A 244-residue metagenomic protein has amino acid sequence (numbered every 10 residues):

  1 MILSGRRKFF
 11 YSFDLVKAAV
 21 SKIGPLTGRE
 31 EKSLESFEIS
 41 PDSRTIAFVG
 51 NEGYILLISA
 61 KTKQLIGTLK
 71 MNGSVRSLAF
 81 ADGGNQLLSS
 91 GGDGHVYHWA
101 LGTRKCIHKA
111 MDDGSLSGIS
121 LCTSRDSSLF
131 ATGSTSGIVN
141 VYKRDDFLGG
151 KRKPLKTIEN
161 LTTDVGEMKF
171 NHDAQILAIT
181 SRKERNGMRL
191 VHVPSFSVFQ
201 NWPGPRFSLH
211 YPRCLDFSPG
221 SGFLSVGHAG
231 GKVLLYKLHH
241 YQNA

Functional and structural regions predicted by a protein language model:
I2-S4, I46-V49, L88-G91, F130-S134 (+2 more regions): Conserved beta-strand element within WD40/beta-propeller blades
R7-G24, R29, G50-V75, G83-G84 (+4 more regions): Per-blade loop-tip surfaces of WD-repeat and WD-like beta-propellers in eukaryotic adaptors/scaffolds
F37-S43, L78-N85, S90, L121-S128 (+2 more regions): Loop/turn segments within WD40 beta-propeller blades
K153-E167, S197-P219: Conserved blade-ending motifs and adjacent loop-strand segments that build the rim/top face of beta-propeller domains
T162-V193: Loop/turn-rich, solvent-exposed surfaces of beta-rich toroidal or solenoidal domains
R213-C214, S218-A244: Blade-level signature of beta-propeller repeat domains, shared across WD40, Kelch, NHL, RCC1 and BNR/Asp-box propellers
